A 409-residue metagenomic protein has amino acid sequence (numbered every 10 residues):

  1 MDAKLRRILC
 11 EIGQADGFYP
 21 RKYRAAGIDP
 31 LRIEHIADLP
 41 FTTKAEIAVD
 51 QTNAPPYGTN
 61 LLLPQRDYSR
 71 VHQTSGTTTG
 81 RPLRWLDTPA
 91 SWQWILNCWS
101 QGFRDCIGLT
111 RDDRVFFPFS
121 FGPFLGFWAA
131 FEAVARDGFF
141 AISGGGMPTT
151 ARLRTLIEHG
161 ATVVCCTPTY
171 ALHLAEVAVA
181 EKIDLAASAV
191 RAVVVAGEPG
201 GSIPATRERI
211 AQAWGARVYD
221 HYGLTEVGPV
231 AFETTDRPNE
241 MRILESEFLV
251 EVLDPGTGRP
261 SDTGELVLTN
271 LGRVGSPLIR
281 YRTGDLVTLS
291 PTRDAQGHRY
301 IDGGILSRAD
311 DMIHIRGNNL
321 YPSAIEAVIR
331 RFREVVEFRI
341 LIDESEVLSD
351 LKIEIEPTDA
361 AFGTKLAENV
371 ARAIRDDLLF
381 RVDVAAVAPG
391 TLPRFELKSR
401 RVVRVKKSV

Functional and structural regions predicted by a protein language model:
M1-W94, C98-D105, V347-K352, A361 (+3 more regions): Nucleotide 5′-phosphate-binding alpha/beta core
T43-Y219, V227, A231-R237, L378: Active-site phosphate/ATP/adenylate-binding loop shared across adenylate-forming ligases
R114-F117, V267, E354: Short, well-ordered beta-strand segments
A141, V218, V250, F338-I340 (+1 more regions): Generic structural signal for residues in well-ordered beta-strands
V164, L271-F380, L397: AMP-binding/adenylate-forming catalytic core of the ANL superfamily
C165, V194, R339, A385-A386: Residues embedded in well-ordered beta-strands within globular domains across many folds
V195, G200-S202, T206-R293: Conserved AMP-binding/adenylate-forming
